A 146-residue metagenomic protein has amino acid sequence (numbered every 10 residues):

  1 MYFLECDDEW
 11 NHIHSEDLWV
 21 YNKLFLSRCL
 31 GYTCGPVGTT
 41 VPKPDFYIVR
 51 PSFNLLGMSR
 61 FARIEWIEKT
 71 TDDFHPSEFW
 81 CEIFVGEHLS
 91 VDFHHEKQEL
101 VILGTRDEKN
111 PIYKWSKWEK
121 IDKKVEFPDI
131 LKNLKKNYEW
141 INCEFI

Functional and structural regions predicted by a protein language model:
M1-F3: C-terminal active-site "lid" helix and adjoining low-complexity regulatory extension at the edge of ATP-using catalytic
E5-L134: Active-site nucleotide/adenylate-binding loops and adjacent lid/helix of ATP-dependent enzymes
K136-I146: A short glycine-rich, hydrophobically flanked beta-strand micro-motif that places a catalytic Asp/Glu for divalent metal
